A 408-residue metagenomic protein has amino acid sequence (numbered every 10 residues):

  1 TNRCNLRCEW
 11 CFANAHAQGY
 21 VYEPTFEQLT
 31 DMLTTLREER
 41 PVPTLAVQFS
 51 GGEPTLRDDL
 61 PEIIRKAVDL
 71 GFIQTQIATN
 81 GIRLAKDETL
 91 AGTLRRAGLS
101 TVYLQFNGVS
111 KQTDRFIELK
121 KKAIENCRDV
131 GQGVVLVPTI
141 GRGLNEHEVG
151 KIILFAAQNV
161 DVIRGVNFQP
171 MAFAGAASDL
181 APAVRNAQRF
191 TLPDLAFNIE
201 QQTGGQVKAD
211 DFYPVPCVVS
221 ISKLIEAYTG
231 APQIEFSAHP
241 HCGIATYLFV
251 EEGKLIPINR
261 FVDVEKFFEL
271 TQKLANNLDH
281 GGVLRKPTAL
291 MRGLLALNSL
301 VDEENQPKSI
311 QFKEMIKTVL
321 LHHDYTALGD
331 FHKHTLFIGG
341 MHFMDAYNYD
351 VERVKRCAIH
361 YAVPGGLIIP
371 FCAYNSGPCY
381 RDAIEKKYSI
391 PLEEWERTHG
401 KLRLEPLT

Functional and structural regions predicted by a protein language model:
T1, F12-A15, G51, T79 (+5 more regions): Glycine-rich, histidine-containing beta strand-loop boundary motifs that form or position
T1-T79, R83-T89: Conserved alpha-helical substructure of the radical SAM core
N14-G19, G108-K111, F173: A short, flexible beta-alpha/helix-coil linker loop
T55-L56, I82-D87, K111-R115, R142-H147: Acidic-and-aromatic substrate-binding clefts and catalytic sites of carbohydrate-active enzymes
Q76, G98-V102, F106, R115-V219 (+3 more regions): Conserved C-terminal portion of the radical SAM core fold that forms the substrate/S-adenosylmethionine-binding
L94-R95: Extended charged low-complexity segments that act as oligomerization/scaffolding linkers
K223-T229: Extended, Lys/Arg-enriched charged tracts that mediate electrostatic binding to polyanionic substrates
G230-T408: Radical SAM enzyme core and accessory elements
